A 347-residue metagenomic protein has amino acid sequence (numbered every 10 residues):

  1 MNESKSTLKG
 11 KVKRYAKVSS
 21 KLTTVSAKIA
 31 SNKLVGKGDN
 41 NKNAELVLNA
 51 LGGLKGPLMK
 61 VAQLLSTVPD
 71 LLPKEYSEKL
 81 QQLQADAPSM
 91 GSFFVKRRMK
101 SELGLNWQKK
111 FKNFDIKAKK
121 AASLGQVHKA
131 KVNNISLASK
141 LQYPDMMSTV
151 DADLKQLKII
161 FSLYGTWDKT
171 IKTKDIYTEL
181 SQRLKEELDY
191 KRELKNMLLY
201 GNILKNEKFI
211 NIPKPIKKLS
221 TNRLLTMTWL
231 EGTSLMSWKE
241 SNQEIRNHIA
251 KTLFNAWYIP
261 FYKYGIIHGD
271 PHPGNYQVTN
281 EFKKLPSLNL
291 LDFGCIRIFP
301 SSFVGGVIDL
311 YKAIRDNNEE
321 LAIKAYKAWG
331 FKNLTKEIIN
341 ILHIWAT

Functional and structural regions predicted by a protein language model:
M1-Q126, A130, T149-T173: N-terminal accessory/targeting segments that precede structured cores
S4-L8, V12, V35-K42, T221 (+4 more regions): Helix-rich C-lobe and terminal helical cap/extension of kinase-like folds
K74, Q81-P88, K100, M147-A152 (+4 more regions): ATP-dependent phospho-/nucleotidyl transfer catalytic cores
K79, R98, D153-I159, N196 (+4 more regions): Alpha-helical scaffold elements adjacent to nucleotide-binding pockets in ATP/GTP-utilizing enzyme cores
K129, S136-Y143: Glycine-rich ATP phosphate-binding loop
A130-K131, P271: Conserved beta3 strand of the Hanks-type protein kinase catalytic N-lobe
Y143-D145, G294-C295: A generic structural motif
P273-V278: Catalytic-loop Lys-Pro-X-Asn motif of eukaryotic-like protein kinases
